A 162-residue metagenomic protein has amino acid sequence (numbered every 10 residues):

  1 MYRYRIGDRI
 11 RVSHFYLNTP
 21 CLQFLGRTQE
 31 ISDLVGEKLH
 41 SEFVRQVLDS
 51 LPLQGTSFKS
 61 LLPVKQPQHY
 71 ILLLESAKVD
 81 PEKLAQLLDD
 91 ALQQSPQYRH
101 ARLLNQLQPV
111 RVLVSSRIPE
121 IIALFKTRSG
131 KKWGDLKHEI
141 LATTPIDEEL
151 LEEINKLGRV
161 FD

Functional and structural regions predicted by a protein language model:
M1-D162: AMP-binding adenylation
